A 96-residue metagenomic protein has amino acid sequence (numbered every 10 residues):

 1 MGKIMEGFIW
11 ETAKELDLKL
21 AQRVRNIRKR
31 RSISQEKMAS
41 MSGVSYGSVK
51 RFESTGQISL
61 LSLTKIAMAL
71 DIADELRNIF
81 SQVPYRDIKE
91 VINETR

Functional and structural regions predicted by a protein language model:
M1-K19: A detector for short, charged/polar N-terminal pre-domain segments
Q22-M38, R96: Short basic helix-loop element that most often maps to the first helix and adjoining turn of HTH DNA-binding modules
V24, Q35, Y46, L60-L63: Helix-turn-helix DNA-binding elements, focusing on the entry/boundary residues of the two helices that contact DNA
S32-K50: Short alpha-helical DNA-recognition segment
G56-M68: Short, basic-rich loop-to-helix N-cap that marks the start of a DNA-contacting helix
R77-R96: Short, charged recognition helix plus adjacent turn of helix-turn-helix-like nucleic-acid-binding domains
